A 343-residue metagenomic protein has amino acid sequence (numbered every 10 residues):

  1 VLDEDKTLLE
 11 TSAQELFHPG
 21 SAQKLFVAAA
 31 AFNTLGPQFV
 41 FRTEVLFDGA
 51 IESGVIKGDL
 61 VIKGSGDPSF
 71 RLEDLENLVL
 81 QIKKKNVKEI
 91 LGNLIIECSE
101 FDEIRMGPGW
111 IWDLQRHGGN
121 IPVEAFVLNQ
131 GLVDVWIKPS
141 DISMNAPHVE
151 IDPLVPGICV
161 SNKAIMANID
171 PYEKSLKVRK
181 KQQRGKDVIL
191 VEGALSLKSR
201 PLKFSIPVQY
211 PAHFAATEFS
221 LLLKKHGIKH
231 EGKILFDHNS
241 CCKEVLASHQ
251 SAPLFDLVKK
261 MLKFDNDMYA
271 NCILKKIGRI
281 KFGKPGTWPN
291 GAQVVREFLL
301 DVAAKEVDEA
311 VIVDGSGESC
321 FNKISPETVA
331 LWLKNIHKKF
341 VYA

Functional and structural regions predicted by a protein language model:
V1-T11: A short, well-structured edge-of-sheet supersecondary motif
L9, L60, C242-K243, V313-G317: Surface-exposed aromatic
E10-A30: Short active-site loop at a secondary-structure junction that contains or immediately precedes the catalytic residue(s)
T11-F17, S205, S316-S319: A short glycine/serine-rich beta->alpha loop
S21, A212, N322-S325: Short, conserved glycine- and acidic-residue-centered signature motifs in active-site or ligand-binding loops
V27-F32, I273, V329-L333: Buried hydrophobic packing segments
T34-D308: Conserved serine DD-peptidase/penicillin-binding transpeptidase domain and beta-lactam-recognizing active-site
V294, V307-A343: C-terminal soluble interaction/assembly domains
